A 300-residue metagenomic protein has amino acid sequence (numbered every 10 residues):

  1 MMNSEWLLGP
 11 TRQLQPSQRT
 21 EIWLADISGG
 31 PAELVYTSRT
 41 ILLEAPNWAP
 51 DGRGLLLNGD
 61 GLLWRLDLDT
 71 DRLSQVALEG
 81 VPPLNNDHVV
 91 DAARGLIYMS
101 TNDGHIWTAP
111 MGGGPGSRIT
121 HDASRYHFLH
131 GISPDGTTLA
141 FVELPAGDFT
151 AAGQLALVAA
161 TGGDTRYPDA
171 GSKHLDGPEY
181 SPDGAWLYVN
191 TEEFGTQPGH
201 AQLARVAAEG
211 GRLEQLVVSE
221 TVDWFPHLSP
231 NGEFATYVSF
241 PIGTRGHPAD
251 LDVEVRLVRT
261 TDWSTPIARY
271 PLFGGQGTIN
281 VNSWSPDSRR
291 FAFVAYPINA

Functional and structural regions predicted by a protein language model:
M1-A300: Sequence signature of WD/YWTD-type beta-propeller architectures
